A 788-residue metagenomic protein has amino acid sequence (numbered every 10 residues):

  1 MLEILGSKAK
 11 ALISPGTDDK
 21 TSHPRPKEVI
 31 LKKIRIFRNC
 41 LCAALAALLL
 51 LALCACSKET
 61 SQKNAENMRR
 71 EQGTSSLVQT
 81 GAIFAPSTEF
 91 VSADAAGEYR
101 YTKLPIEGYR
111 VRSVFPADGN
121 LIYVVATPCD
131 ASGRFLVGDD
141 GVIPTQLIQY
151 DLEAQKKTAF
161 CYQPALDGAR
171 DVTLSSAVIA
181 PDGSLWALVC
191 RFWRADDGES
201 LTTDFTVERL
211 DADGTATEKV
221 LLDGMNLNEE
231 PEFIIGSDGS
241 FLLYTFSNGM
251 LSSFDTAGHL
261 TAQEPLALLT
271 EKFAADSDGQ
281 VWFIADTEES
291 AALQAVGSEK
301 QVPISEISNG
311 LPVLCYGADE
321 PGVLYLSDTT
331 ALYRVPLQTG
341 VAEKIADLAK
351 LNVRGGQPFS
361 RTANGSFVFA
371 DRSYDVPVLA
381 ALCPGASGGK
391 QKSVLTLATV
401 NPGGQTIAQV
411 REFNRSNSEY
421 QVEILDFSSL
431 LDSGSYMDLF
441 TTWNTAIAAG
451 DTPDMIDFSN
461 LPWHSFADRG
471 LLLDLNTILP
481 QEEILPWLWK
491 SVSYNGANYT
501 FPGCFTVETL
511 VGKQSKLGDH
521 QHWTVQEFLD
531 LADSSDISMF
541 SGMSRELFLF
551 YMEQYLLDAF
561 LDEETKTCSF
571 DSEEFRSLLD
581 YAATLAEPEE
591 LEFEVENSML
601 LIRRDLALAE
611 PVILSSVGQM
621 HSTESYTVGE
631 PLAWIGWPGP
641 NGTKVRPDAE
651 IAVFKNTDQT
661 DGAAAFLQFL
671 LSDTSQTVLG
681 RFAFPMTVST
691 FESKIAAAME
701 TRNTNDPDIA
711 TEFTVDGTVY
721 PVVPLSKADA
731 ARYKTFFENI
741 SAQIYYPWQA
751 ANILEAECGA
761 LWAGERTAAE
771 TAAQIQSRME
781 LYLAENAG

Functional and structural regions predicted by a protein language model:
N39-K58: Sec-dependent N-terminal signal peptides of Gram-positive bacterial secreted proteins and lipoproteins
C56-G141, I148, L152-A154, R191-F192 (+5 more regions): Conserved N-terminal structural module of periplasmic/extracytoplasmic solute-binding proteins
L104-Y109, A165-T173, M225-E229, L351-G355: Short glycine-/Asp-/Thr-/Trp-enriched loop segments that recur within the blades of beta-propeller repeat domains
D151-E153, D211-A212, T217, S493-F593 (+2 more regions): Helix-loop-helix "hinge/cap" segment bordering the ligand-binding cleft or interdomain interface
F458-T509, G629-W637: Hinge/lid segment of periplasmic solute-binding proteins
N476-I484, D558-L579, I635-T643, F737 (+1 more regions): Short, solvent-exposed loop/beta-turn-alpha elements that line the ligand-binding surface or hinge of extracytoplasmic
L585-F669, D673, T677, M686-S689 (+1 more regions): Extracytoplasmic/periplasmic substrate-binding proteins
D706-E780: C-terminal capping/gating helix-and-loop segments adjacent to ligand/active sites or protein-protein/ligand interfaces
